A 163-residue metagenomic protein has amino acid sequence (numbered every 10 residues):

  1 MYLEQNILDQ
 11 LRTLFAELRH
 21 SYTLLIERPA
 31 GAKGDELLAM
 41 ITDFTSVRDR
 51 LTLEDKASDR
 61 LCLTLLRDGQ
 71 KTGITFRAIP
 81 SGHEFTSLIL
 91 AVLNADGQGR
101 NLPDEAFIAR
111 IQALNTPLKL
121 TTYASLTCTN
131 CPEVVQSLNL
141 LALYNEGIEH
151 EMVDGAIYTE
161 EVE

Functional and structural regions predicted by a protein language model:
Y2-T42, Q112-E151: Local sequence-structure signature of Cys/Sec-based thiol-disulfide redox active-site neighborhoods
I7-L11, E105-A106, E163: Short amphipathic beta-strand starts and helix->beta connectors
L8, T23, L53, V92-L102: N-terminal secretory signal sequences
A39-D68, G147-E163: Thioredoxin-like thiol-disulfide oxidoreductase module
L66-R100: Non-catalytic, surface beta->alpha helical segment in thiol-disulfide oxidoreductase systems
Q98-L114: Long, charged amphipathic helices and adjacent flexible linkers at domain junctions
